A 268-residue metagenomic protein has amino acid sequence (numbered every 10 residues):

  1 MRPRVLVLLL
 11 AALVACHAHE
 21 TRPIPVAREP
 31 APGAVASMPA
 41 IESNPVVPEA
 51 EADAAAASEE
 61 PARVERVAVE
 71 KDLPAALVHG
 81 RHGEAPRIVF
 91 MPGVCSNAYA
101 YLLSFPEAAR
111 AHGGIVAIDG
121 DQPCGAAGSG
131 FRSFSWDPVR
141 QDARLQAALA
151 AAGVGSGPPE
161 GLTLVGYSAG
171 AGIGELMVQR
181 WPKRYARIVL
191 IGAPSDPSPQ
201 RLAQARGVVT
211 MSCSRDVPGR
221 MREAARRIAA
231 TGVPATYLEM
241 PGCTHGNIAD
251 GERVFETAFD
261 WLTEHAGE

Functional and structural regions predicted by a protein language model:
C16-R87, G113, R226: A domain-start/cap signature at the N-terminus of enzymes
A57-E60, E65-H79, A85-G157: Serine-hydrolase catalytic machinery in alpha/beta-hydrolase-like enzymes
Y101-S104, G219-R227: Short alpha-helix in the alpha/beta-hydrolase fold that links the catalytic acid
S156-Y167: Alpha/beta-hydrolase fold nucleophile elbow
G166-G170, G174: Gly/Ala-rich beta-loop-alpha elbow adjacent to hydrolase catalytic centers
R184-S195: A conserved short beta-strand
V209-D216: Conserved strand-to-loop "acid loop" that flanks and positions the catalytic carboxylate
M211, R222, R226, P234-E268: C-terminal catalytic histidine-bearing segment of alpha/beta-hydrolase fold enzymes
